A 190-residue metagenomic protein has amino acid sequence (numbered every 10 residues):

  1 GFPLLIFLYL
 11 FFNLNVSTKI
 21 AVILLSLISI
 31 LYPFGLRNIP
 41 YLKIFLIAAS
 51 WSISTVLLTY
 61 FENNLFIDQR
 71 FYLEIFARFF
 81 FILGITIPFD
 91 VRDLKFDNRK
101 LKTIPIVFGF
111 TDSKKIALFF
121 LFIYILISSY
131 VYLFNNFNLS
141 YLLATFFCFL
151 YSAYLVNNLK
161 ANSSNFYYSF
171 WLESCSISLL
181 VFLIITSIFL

Functional and structural regions predicted by a protein language model:
G1, F79-I123: Solvent-exposed interhelical
G1-E62, S152-N158: Intramembrane alpha-helical segments
L4-L14, R78-F79, D97-F110, Y130-N135 (+1 more regions): Short juxtamembrane and helix-loop transition motifs at transmembrane-helix boundaries in membrane proteins
F7-I20, T55-F76, I127-S140, I184-L190: Helix-coil boundary and interhelical linker segments in multi-pass alpha-helical membrane proteins
I30-W51, T103, V107-K114, L155-V181: Interhelical loop and helix-boundary elements at the membrane-water interface of polytopic inner-membrane proteins
I44-K95, K115: Functional transmembrane core segments of multi-pass inner-membrane proteins
E74, R78, G84, Y130-V131 (+1 more regions): Hydrophobic alpha-helical transmembrane segments of membrane proteins
P105-S152: Glycine/small-residue-rich hydrophobic helix-like segments
